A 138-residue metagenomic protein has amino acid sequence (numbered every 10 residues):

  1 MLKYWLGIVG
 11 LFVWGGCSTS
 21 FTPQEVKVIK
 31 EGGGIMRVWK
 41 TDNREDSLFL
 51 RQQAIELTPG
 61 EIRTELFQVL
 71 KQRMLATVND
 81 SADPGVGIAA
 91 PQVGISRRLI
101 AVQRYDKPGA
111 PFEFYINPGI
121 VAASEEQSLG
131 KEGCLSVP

Functional and structural regions predicted by a protein language model:
M1-T22: Bacterial Sec-dependent N-terminal signal peptides
C17-P138: Positively charged
